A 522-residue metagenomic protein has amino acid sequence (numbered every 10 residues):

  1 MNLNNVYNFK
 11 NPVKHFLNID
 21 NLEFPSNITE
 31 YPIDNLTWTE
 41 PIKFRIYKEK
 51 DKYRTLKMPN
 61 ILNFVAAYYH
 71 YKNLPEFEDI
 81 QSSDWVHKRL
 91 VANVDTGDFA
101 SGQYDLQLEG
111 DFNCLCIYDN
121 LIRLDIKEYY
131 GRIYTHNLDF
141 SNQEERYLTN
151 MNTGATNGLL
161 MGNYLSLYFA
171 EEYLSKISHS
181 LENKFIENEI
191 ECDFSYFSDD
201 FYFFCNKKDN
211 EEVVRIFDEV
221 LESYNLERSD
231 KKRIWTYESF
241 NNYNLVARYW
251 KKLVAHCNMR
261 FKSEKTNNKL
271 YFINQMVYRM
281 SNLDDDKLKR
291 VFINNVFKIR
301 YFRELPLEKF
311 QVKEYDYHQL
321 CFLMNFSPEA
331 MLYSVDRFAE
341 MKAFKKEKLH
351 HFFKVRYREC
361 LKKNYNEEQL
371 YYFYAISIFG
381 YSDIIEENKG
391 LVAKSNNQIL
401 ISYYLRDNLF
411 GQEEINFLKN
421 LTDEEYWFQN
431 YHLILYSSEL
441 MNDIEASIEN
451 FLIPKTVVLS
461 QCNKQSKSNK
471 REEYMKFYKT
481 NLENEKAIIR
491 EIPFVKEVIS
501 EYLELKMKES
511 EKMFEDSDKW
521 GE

Functional and structural regions predicted by a protein language model:
M1-L56, V65, Y69-N73, G97-A100 (+8 more regions): Right-hand nucleic-acid polymerase module
E49-Y53, G154-Y164, S195-Y202, Q275-Y278: Glycine- and acidic
Y53-S83, K127-Y130, N157-N183: Conserved pre-motif C helix in the palm subdomain of viral-like polymerases
L106-N113, N183-D193: Catalytic micro-motifs at enzyme active sites that drive phosphoryl/nucleotidyl and oxygen chemistry
D125, G162, S166, I186-K207: Catalytic palm active-site di-aspartate
I133, N137-L138, N142, S195-F197 (+1 more regions): Catalytic palm subdomain of template-directed nucleic-acid polymerases, centered on the conserved carboxylate motif
L160, Y164, F203, R233-K251: Short, conserved secondary-structure transition motifs
Y224-T236: Conserved short beta-strand edge segments in small beta-sheet-based binding/regulatory domains
